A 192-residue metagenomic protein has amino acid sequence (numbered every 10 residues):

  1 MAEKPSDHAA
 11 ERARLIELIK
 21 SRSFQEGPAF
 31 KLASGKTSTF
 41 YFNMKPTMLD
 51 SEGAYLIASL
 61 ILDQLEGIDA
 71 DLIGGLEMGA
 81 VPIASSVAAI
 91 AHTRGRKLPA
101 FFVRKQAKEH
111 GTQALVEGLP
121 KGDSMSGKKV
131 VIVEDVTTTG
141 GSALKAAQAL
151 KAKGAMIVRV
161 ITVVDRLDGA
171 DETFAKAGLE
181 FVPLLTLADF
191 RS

Functional and structural regions predicted by a protein language model:
A2-I68: Active-site-facing substrate-recognition patch
A2-L18, Q148-S192: PRPP-dependent phosphoribosyltransferase catalytic core
A33-S34, P120-S126, A149, K153 (+1 more regions): Solvent-exposed alpha-helices and their adjacent loops that cap or buttress functional pockets in soluble metabolic
A70-G79, I161: Short glycine-rich phosphate-binding loop at a beta-alpha junction
D71, K128, V158: Conserved acidic residues
S85-V131, G141-L144: Short, glycine/charge-rich flexible loops or terminal/linker lids adjacent to PRPP-binding catalytic cores
